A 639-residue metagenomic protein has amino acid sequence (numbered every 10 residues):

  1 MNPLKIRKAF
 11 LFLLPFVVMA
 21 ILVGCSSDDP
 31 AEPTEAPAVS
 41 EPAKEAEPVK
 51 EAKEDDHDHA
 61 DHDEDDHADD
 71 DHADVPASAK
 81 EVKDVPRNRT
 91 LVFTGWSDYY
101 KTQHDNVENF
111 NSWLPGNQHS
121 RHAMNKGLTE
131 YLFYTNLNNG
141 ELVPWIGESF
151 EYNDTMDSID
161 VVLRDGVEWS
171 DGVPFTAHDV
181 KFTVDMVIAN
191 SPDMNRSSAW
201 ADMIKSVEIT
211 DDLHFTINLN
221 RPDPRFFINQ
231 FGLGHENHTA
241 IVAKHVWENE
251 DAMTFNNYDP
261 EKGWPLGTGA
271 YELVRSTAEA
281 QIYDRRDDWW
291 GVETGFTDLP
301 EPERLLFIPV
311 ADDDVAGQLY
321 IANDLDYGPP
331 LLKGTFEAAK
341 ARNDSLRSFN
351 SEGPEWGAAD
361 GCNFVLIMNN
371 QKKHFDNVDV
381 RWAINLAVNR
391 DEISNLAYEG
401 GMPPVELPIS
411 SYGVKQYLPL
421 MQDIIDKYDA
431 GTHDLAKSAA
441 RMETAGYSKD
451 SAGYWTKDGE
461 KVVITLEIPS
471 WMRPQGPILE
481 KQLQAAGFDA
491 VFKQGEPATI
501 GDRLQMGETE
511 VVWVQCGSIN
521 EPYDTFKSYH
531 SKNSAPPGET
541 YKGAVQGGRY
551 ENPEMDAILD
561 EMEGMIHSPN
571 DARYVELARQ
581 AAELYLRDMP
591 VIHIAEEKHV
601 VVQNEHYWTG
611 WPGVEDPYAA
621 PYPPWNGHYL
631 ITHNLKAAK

Functional and structural regions predicted by a protein language model:
D29, G95, R275-Q281, R285 (+4 more regions): Detector for C-terminal structural segments
D84-P86, V162, A199-E250, H606 (+1 more regions): Surface-exposed binding/hinge segments that line and control ligand-binding clefts or catalytic entry sites
T90-G95, T176-T183, D212-N218, P222 (+8 more regions): Alpha-helical secondary-structure segments
V92-D154, D185, L266: N-terminal lobe/hinge region of extracytoplasmic solute-binding protein
N117-Q118, A123-K126, Y134-E141, H235-L299 (+4 more regions): Gly/Pro-rich hinge or "lid" segments in bacterial periplasmic/extracellular proteins
E148-D193, T210, T216, A316-L319 (+2 more regions): Aromatic- and charge-enriched surface segment that lines or borders ligand/interaction sites
R164, D259, W289-A341, E480 (+1 more regions): Ligand-site clamp/hinge motif
V187, M194, S206-I209, V274-D284 (+5 more regions): Extracellular/periplasmic solute-recognition and catalytic clefts
